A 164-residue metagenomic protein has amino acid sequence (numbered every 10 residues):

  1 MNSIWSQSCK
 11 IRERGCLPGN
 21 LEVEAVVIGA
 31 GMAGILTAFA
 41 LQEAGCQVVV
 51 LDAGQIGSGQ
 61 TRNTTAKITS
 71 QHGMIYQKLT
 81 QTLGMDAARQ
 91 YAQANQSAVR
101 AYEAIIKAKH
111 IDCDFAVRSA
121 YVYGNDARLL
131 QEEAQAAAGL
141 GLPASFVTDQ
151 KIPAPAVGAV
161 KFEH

Functional and structural regions predicted by a protein language model:
M1-A25, E43: Extreme N-terminal leader/targeting segments of oxidoreductases
N2-Q7, M74-L79, A104-H164: Flavin (FAD/FMN) cofactor-binding and adjacent substrate-gating region of FAD-dependent oxidoreductase domains
E13-P18, S58, I111, D149-Q150: Short, flexible, glycine/charge-rich loop motifs used to bind or transfer phosphoryl groups or to couple energy/partner
L21-V50: N-terminal Rossmann-like FAD-binding beta1-loop-alpha1 element of flavoenzymes
A30-G31, N95, D126: Charged, low-complexity surface patches
A40, I56-D114, Q131-G139: Conserved FAD-binding subdomain of flavin-dependent enzymes
Q47-V49, A66, G158-A159: Structural motif
